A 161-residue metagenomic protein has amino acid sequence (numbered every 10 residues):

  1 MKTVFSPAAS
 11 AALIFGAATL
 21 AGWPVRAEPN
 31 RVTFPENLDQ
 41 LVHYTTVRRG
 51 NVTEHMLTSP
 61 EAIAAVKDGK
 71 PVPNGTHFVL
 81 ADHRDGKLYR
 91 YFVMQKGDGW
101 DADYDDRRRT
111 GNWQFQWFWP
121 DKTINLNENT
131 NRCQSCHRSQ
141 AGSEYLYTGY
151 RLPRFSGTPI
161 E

Functional and structural regions predicted by a protein language model:
M1, L20-A21, F155: A generic membrane alpha-helix/interface feature
M1-A12: Bacterial N-terminal signal peptides that target proteins for export
K2, S59-P60, I160: Short, structured coil/loop segments at alpha-helix boundaries
S6-P7, A18, F118: Intrinsically disordered and other compositionally biased segments
S10-A21: Bacterial N-terminal signal peptides
W23-A27: Sec/Tat signal peptide C-region and signal peptidase I cleavage site
E28-N51, V66-E161: Sequence context surrounding c-type heme c attachment/ligation sites in exported
T53-I63: Short, structured beta-strand/loop micro-motifs enriched in basic residues and often containing a Trp
